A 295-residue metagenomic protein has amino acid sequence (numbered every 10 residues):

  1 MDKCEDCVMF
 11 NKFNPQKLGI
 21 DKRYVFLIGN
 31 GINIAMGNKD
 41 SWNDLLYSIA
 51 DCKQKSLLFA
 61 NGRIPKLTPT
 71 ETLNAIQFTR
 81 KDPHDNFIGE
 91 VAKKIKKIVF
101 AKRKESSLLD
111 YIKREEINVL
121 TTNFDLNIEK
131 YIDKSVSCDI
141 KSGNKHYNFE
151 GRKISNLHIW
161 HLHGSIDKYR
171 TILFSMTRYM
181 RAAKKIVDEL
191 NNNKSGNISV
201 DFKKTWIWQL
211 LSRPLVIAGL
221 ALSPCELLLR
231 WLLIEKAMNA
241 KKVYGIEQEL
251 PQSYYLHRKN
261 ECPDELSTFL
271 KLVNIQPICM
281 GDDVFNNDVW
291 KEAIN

Functional and structural regions predicted by a protein language model:
M1-A50, K55-L57, R63, D82-P83 (+5 more regions): SIR2/sirtuin-family catalytic core signature
Q54-Q77: N-terminal structural subdomain of ketosynthase/condensing enzymes
L73-K102, M176-G196: Glycine-rich phosphate-binding "P-loop"
F78-K141: Ligand-binding beta-strand-loop-alpha-helix segment within the catalytic cores of soluble metabolic enzymes
F124-N127, G164-K168, L220-S223: Short acidic/polar capping segments at secondary-structure boundaries
K130-K134, Y169-T177, E226-L232: A short secondary-structure junction signal
V136-L210: Active-site gating loop/helix substructures
